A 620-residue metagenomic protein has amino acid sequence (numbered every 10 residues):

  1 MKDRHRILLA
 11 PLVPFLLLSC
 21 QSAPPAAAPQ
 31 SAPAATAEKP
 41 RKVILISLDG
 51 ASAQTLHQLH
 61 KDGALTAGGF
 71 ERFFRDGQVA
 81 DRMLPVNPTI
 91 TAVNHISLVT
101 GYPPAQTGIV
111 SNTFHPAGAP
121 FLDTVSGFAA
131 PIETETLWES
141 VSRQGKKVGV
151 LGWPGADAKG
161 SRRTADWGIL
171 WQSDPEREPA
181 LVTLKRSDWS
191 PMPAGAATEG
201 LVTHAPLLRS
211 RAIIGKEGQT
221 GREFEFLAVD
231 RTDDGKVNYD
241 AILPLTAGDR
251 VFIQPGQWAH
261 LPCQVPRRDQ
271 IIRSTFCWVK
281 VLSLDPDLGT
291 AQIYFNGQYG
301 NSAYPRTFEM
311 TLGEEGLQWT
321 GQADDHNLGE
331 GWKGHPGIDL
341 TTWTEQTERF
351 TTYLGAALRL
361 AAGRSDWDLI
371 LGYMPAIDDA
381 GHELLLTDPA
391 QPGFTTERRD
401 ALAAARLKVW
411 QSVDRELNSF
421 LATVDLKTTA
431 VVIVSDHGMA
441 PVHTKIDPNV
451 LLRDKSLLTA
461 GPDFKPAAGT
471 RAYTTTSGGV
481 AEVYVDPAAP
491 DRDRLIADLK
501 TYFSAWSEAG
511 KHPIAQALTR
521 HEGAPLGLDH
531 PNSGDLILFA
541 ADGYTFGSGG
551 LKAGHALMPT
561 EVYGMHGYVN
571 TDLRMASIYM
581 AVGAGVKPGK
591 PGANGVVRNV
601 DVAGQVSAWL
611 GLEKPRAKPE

Functional and structural regions predicted by a protein language model:
M1-A10: Bacterial N-terminal signal peptides that target proteins for export
L17-S19: C-terminal motif of bacterial Sec signal peptides marking the signal peptidase cleavage site
Q21-A23: Bacterial signal peptide processing site
L56-A105, K147-G149: Short, structured active-site-proximal loop/turn typified by the sulfatase FGly-forming signature C/S-X-P-X-R
G69, K408-L452, L518-R520, I537-L538 (+2 more regions): Metal-dependent active-site segment of extracytoplasmic phospho-/sulfohydrolases and closely related
V79-V99, L151-G160, Y373-I377, G438 (+1 more regions): Short, solvent-exposed turn/loop segments enriched in Gly/Ser/Thr/Pro and often Arg
P103-T396, R492, T501, G510: His/Asp/Glu-rich, glycine-adjacent segments that coordinate divalent cations and/or stabilize oxyanion chemistry on
T134, S190-G195, E199-T290, Y299 (+1 more regions): Active-site neighborhoods of enzymes that stabilize oxyanions during catalysis
